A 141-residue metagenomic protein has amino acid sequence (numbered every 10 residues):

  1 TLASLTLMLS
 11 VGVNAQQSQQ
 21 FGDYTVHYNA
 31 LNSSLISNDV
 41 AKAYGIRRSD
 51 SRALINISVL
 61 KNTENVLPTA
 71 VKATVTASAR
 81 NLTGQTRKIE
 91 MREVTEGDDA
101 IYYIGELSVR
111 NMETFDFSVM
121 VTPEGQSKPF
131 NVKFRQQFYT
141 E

Functional and structural regions predicted by a protein language model:
L9-A15: Sec/Tat signal peptide C-region and signal peptidase I cleavage site
Q16-L54: Beta-strand-rich domain onsets/edges
R52, K72, M112-D116: Extracellular Ig-like/FN3 beta-sandwich strand-entry sites
I55-D99: Mid-chain, structured segments of secreted extracytoplasmic proteins
R92-S118: Short, solvent-exposed, Trp/other aromatic-anchored flexible loops in extracytoplasmic proteins
P123-N131: Short acidic/polar inter-strand loop motif in beta-rich domains
R135-E141: Short beta-strand edge segments in extracellular beta-sheet folds
